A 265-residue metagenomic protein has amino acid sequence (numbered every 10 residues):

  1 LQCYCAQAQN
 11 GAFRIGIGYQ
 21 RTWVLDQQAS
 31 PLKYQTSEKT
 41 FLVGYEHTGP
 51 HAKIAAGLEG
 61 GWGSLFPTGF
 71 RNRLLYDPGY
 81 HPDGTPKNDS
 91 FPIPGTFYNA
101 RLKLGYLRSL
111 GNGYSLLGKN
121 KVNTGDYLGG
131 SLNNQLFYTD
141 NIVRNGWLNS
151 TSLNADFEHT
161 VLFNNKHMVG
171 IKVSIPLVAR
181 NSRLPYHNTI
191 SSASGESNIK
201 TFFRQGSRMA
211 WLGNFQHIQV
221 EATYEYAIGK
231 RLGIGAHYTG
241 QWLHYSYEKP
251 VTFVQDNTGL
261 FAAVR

Functional and structural regions predicted by a protein language model:
A8-G69: Short glycine/proline- and aromatic-enriched beta-strand/turn motifs that initiate or cap beta-hairpins
Q9-F13, P50-A56, G118-L128, N165-I171 (+2 more regions): Outer-envelope beta-barrel architecture signal
I17-L25, G60-T68, R108, L132-D140 (+3 more regions): Transmembrane beta-strands of outer-membrane beta-barrel pores
V24-K33, D83-G95, D140-G146, G206-A210 (+1 more regions): Extracellular loop and loop/strand-boundary signature of outer-membrane beta-barrel proteins
S30-Q35, R71-G79, V143-N149, Y186-S194 (+1 more regions): Flexible, surface-exposed loop regions and adjacent strand-edge segments of Gram-negative outer-membrane beta-barrel
K33-F41, P94-L102, T124, N145-L153 (+2 more regions): Residues that define the transmembrane beta-barrel architecture of outer-membrane proteins
F41-G49, L102-N112, A155-V161, I175 (+2 more regions): Residues on the lipid-exposed face of transmembrane beta-strands in outer-membrane beta-barrel proteins
N141-R231, W242: Outer-membrane beta-barrel transmembrane domain signature
